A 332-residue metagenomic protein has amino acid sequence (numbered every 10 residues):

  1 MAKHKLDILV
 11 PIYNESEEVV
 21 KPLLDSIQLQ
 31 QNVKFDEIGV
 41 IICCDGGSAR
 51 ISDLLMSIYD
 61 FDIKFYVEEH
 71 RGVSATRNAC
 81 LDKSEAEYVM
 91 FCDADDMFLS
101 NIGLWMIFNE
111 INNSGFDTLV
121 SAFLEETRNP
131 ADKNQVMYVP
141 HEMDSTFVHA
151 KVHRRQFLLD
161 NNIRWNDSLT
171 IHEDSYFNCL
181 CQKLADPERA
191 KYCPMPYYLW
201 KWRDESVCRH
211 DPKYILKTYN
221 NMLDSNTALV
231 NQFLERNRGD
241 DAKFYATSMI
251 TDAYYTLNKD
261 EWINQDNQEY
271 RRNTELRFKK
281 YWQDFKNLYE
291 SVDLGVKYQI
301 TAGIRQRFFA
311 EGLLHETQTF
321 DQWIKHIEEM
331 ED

Functional and structural regions predicted by a protein language model:
M1-D224, Q232, R236, E331-D332: Nucleotide-sugar donor-binding/catalytic module of glycosyltransferases that assemble extracellular/cell-envelope
M1-K3, S48, F65, W262-D332: Membrane-interface aromatic/basic loop that binds lipid-linked glycans or pyrophosphate carriers, typified by
T76, T118, T127, T146 (+9 more regions): Residue-identity detector for threonine
D93-F98, T170-L180, S225-N226, T247-K259 (+1 more regions): A short, terminal or domain-edge coil/loop segment
P196-R203, R209-F244, S248-K259, N264-F285: Catalytic core of nucleotide-sugar-dependent glycosyltransferases
